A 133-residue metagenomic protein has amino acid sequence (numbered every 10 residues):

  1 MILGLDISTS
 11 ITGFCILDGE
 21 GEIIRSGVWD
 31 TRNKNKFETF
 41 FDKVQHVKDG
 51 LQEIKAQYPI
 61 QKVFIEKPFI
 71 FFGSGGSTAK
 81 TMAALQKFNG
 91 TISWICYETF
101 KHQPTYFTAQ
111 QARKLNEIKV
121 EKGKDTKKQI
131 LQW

Functional and structural regions predicted by a protein language model:
M1-W133: Phosphate- and other anionic-substrate recognition elements at nucleic-acid/protein interfaces
